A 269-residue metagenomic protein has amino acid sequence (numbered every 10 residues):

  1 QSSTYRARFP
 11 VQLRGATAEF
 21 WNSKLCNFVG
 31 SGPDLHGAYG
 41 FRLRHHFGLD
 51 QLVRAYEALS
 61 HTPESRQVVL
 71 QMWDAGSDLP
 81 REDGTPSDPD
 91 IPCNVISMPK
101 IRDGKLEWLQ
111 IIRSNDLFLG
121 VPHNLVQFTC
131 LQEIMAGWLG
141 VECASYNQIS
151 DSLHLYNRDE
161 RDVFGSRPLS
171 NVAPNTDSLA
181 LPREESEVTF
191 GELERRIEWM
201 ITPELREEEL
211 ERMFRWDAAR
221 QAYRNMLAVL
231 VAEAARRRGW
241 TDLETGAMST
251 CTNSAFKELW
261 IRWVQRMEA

Functional and structural regions predicted by a protein language model:
Q1-A269: Terminal, non-catalytic protein-protein interaction segments that mediate quaternary/complex assembly
